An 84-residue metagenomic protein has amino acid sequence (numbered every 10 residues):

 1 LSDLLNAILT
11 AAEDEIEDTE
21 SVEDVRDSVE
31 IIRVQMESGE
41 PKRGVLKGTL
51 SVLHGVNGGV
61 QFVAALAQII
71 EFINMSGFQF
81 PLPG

Functional and structural regions predicted by a protein language model:
L1-A64, E71-G84: Short amphipathic alpha-helical segments that predominantly mediate membrane engagement
